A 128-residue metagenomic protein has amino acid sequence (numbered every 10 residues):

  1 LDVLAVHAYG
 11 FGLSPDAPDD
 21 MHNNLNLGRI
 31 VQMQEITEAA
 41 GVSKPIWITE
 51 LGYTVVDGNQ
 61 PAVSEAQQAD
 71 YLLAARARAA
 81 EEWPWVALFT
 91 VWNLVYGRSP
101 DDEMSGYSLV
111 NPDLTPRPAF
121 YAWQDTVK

Functional and structural regions predicted by a protein language model:
L1-L27, E35, V42-V56, W92: Aromatic- and acid-rich polysaccharide-binding/catalytic face of secreted or lumenal carbohydrate-active enzymes
L27-I36, L73-A77: Alpha-helical scaffolding within the catalytic cores of extracellular/periplasmic polymer-degrading hydrolases
E38-V42, E82-W85: Short helix-capping segments at alpha-helix termini
V56-A74, R78-K128: Aromatic-rich peripheral "rim/lid" segments of glycoside hydrolase catalytic domains that contact and position glycan
